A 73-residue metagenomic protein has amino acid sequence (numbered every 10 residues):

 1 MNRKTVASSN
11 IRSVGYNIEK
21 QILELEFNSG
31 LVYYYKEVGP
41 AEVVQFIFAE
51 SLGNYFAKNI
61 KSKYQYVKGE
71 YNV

Functional and structural regions predicted by a protein language model:
M1-V73: Acidic/histidine-enriched, beta-strand-rich ligand/metal-binding domains
